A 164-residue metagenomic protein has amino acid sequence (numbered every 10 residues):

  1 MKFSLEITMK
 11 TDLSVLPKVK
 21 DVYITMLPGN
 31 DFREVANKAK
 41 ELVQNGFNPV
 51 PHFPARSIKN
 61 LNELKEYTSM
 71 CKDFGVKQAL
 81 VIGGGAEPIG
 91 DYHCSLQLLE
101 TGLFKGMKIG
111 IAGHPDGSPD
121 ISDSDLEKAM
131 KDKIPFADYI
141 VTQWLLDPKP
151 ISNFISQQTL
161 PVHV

Functional and structural regions predicted by a protein language model:
M1-D132, A137-D138: Active-site beta->alpha loop and helix N-cap motifs at the rims of alpha/beta catalytic domains
D138-V164: A contiguous pocket-lining binding segment that forms or flanks enzyme active sites
